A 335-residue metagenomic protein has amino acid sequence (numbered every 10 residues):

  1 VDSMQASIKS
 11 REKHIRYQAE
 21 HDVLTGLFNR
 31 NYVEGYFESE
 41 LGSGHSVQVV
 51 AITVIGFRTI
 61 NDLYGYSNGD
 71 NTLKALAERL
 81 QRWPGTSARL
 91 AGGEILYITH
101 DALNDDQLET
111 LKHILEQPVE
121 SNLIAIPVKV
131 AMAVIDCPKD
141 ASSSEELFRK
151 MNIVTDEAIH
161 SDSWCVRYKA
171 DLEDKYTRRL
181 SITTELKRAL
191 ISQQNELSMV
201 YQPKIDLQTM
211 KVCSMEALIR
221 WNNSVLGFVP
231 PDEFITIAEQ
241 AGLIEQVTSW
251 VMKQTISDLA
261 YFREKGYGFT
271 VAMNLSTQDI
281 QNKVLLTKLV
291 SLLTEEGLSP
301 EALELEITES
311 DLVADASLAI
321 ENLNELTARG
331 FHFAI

Functional and structural regions predicted by a protein language model:
V1-H14: Amphipathic coiled-coil signaling helices used for dimeric signal transmission
R16-E20, G26-Q48, I55-Q81, A88-Y97 (+6 more regions): Conserved long alpha-helical elements within nucleotide-processing catalytic cores of c-di-GMP signaling and class III
Y66, K112, K129, D136-S163 (+2 more regions): Catalytic-core segments of nucleotide cyclases and related cyclic-nucleotide turnover enzymes
A88-A91, L115-A133, I159, G227 (+2 more regions): Catalytic core regions of nucleotide second-messenger enzymes
G92, V271, Q281, V290-I335: The catalytic core of metal-dependent phosphodiesterases that act on cyclic dinucleotides
I153-S198, Q208, A238-G242, T277-L286 (+1 more regions): C-di-GMP signaling machinery
R178-I237, N274, I335: Active-site core of bacterial EAL-family cyclic-dinucleotide phosphodiesterase domains
Q193, W250-L275, S291-A302, A328-F331: Helix C-cap/alpha-to-beta connector motif
